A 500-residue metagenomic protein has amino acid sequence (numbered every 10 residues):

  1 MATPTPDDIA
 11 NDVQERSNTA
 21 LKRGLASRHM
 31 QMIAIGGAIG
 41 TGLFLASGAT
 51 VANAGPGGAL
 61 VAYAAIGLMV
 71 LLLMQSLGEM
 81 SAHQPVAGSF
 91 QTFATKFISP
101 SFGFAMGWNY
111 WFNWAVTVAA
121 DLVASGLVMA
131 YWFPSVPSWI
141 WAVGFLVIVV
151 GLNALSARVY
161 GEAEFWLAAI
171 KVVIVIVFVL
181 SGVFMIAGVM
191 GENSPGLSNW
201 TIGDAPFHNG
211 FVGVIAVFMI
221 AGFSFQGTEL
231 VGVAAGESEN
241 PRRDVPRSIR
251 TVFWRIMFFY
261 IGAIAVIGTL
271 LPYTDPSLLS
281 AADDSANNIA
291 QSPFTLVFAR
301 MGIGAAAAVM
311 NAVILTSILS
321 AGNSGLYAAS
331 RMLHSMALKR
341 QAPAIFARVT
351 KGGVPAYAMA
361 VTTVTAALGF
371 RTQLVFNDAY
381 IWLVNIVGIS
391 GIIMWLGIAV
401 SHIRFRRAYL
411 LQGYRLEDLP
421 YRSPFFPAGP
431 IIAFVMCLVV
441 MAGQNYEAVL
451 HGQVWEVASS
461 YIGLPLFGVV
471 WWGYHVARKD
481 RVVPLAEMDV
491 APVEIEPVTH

Functional and structural regions predicted by a protein language model:
M1-G48, A52-G57, V70-Q75, A87 (+4 more regions): Membrane-interface "cap" regions at the ends of multi-pass membrane proteins
D12-K22, L60, P137, A169-N311: Helix-loop-helix junctions that connect adjacent transmembrane segments in multi-pass membrane transporters
L21-K22, A46-W141, F145, G151 (+3 more regions): Extracellular loop-to-transmembrane helix junctions
V86, N109-A124, I220, F225-S238 (+4 more regions): Membrane-helix boundary/coupling elements in multi-pass transport proteins
T92, S99, Y131, V217 (+2 more regions): TM-loop-TM module centered on a large, flexible mid-protein loop between adjacent transmembrane helices in multi-pass
G126, W139-L197, Q226, I249-F253 (+5 more regions): Membrane-interface loop-to-helix entry segments
W166-L167, F346-A356, W395-W455: C-terminal membrane-solvent junction of multi-pass transporters and transport-like membrane proteins
M185-I186, I381-M394, S423-H500: A generic transmembrane alpha-helix motif of multi-pass inner-membrane proteins
